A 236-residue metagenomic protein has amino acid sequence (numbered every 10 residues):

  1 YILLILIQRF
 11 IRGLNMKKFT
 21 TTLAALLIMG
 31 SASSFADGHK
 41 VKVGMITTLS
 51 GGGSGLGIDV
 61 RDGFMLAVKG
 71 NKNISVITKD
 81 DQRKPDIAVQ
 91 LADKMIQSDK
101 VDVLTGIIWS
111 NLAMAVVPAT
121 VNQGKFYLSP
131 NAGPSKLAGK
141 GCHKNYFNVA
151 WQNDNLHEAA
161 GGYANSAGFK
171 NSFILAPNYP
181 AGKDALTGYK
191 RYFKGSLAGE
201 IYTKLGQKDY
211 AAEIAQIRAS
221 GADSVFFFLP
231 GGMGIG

Functional and structural regions predicted by a protein language model:
Y1-N15: Short, Lys/Arg-enriched N-terminal segments with co-localized hydrophobic residues within the first ~10-30 amino acids
L3, K17-A25: Sec-dependent signal peptide recognition, specifically the positively charged N-region followed immediately by
N15, A32-A36: Sec/Tat signal peptide C-region and signal peptidase I cleavage site
F35-M45, K72-I74, N165-K170: Immediate post-signal peptide segment of exported/extracytoplasmic ligand-binding proteins
G38-K40, G55-D62, G70-L137, V149 (+2 more regions): Beta-alpha junction/loop-to-helix N-cap segments that form part of ligand/metal-binding clefts
M45, M95, D99-I108, L128-P130 (+2 more regions): Periplasmic-binding protein-like
S50-D62, P180-T187: Glycine- and acidic-residue-enriched helix-capping/strand-helix junction motifs
Q90, S135-K136, K144-G236: Extracellular/periplasmic Venus flytrap/periplasmic-binding protein
